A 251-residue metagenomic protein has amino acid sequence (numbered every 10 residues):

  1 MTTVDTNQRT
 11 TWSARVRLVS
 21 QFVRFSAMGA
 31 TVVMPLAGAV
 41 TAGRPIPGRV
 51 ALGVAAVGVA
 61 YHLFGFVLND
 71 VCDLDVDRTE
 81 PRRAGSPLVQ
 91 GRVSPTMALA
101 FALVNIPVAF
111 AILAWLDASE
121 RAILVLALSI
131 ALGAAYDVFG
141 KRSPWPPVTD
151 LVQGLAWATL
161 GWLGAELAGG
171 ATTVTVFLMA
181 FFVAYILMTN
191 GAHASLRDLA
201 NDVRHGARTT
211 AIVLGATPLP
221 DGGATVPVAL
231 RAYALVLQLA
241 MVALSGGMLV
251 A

Functional and structural regions predicted by a protein language model:
T3-S13: Short, membrane-interfacial amphipathic segments enriched in basic
W12-Q21, S86-A171: Intramembrane alpha-helical segments
V16-F25, A56, F64: Residue-level signal for short hydrophobic patches within transmembrane helices of multi-pass membrane transporters
S20-V40, G154, A158: The first (N-terminal) embedded transmembrane alpha-helix
V32-C72, R82, A109-A114, E120-A134 (+1 more regions): Membrane-embedded alpha-helical segments that form the functional core of polytopic membrane enzymes, especially those
L68, C72-V76, A200-N201: Proline-centered turn/helix-capping motifs that create local helix->coil transitions or kinks
L74, R78-A122, A207-A251: Multi-pass membrane catalytic core of lipid/isoprenoid biosynthesis enzymes
N190-R204: Transmembrane alpha-helix/helix-exit interface in multi-pass inner-membrane proteins
